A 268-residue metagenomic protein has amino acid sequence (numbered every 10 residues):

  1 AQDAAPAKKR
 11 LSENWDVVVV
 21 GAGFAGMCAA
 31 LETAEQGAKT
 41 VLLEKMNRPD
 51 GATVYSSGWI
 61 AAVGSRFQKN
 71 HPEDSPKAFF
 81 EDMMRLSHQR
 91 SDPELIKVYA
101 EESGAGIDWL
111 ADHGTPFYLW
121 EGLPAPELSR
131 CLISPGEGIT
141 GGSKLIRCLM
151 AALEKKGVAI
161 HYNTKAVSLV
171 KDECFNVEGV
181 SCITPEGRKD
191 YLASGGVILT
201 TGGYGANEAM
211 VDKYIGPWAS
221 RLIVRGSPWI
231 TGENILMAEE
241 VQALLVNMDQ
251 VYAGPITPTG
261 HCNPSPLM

Functional and structural regions predicted by a protein language model:
K9-A25, V41: Beta1/beta-strand and adjacent pyrophosphate-binding region of the FAD-binding site in flavoprotein oxidoreductases
A22, G64, T201-G202: Glycine-rich, N-terminal phosphate-binding loop of Rossmann-like dinucleotide-binding domains
A34-S56: Glycine-rich FAD pyrophosphate-binding loop
T40, F117, V197: Hydrophobic anchor at the start of a short beta-strand that flanks the dinucleotide cofactor-binding loop
P49, A100-D190, S194, N207-M210 (+1 more regions): Conserved redox-cofactor binding core of oxidoreductases
A61-Y99: Glycine-rich active-site loop/strand segments that organize a redox cofactor
P185-R188, L192-C262: Glycine-rich loop(s) and the adjacent beta-strand/alpha-helix scaffold that form part
